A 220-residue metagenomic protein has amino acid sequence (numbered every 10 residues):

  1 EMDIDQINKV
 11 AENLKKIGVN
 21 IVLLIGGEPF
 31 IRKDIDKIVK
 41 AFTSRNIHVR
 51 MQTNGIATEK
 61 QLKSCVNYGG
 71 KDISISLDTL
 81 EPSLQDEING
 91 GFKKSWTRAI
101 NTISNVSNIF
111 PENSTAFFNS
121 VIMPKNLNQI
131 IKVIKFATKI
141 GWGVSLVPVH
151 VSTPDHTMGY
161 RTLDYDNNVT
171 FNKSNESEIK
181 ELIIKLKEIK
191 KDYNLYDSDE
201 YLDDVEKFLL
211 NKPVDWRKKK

Functional and structural regions predicted by a protein language model:
E1-D72, F171, S177-I179: Conserved alpha-helical substructure of the radical SAM core
Y68-D72, S76-K220: Radical SAM enzyme [4Fe-4S]-AdoMet core and its adjacent flexible, acidic and glycine-rich loops/tails across
